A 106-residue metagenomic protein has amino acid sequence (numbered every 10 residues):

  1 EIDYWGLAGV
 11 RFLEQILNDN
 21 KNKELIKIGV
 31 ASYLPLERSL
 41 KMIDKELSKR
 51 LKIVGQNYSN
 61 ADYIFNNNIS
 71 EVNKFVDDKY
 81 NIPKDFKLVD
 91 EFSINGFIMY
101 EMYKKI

Functional and structural regions predicted by a protein language model:
E1-K104: Catalytic lumenal/periplasmic loop and adjoining terminal transmembrane helix of membrane glycan-assembly enzymes
